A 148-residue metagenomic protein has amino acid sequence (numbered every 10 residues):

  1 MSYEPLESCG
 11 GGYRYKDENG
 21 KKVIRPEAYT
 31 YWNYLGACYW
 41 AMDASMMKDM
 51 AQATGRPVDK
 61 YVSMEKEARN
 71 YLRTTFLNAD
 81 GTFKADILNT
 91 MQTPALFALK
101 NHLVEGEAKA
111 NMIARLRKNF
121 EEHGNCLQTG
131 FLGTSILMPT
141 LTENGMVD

Functional and structural regions predicted by a protein language model:
M1-D148: Active-site core of glycosidic bond-cleaving carbohydrate-active enzymes
